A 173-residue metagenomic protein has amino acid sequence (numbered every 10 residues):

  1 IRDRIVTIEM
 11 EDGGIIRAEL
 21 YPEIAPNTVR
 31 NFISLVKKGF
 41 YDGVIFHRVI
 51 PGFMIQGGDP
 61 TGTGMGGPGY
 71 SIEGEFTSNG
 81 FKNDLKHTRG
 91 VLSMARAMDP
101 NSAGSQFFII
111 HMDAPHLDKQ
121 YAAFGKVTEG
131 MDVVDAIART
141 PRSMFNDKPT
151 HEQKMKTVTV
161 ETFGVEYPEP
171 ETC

Functional and structural regions predicted by a protein language model:
I1-C173: Cyclophilin-like peptidyl-prolyl cis-trans isomerases
